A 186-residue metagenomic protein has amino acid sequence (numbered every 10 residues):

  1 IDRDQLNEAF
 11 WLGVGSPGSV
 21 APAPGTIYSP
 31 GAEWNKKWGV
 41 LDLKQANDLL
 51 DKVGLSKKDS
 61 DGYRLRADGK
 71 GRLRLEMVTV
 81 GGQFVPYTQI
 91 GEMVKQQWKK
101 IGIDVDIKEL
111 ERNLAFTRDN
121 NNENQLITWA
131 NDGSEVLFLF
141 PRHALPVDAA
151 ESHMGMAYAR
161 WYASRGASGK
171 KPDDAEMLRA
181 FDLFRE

Functional and structural regions predicted by a protein language model:
I1, V14, T26, T79-Q83 (+3 more regions): Short, flexible loop/turn elements at secondary-structure junctions
D2, P17-S60, G81-Q89: Structural transition elements
N7-E8, L12, G18-V20, G39 (+4 more regions): Extracytoplasmic/peripheral linker and loop segments enriched in polar/acidic and small residues with frequent Thr/Pro
S56-R74: Short helix/loop segment immediately N-terminal to the Walker
R72-G82, V105-D106: Short, well-ordered beta-strand elements
M93-Q97, I103-D104, N121-W129: Alpha-to-beta junction loops
I127-P141: Ligand-binding clamshell of periplasmic/extracellular solute-binding protein-like
